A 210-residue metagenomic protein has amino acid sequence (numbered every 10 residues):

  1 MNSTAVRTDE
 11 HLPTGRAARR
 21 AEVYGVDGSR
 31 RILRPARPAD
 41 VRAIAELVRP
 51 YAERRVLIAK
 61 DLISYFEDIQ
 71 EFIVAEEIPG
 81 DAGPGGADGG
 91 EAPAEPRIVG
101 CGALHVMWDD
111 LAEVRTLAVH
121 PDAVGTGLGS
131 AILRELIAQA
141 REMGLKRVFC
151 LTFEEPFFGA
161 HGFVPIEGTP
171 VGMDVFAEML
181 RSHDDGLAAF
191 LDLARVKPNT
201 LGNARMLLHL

Functional and structural regions predicted by a protein language model:
R30-I44: A short beta-loop-alpha structural element at the N-terminal edge of CoA-dependent acyl/N-acetyltransferase catalytic
V48-A82: Active-site rim helix/loop that mediates acceptor-substrate recognition in acyltransferases
E71-G100: Conserved beta-hairpin
V74, E95-V106, L111-A118: Conserved beta-strand in the GNAT
L117-V124, F153: A short, internal acetyl-CoA/4′-phosphopantetheine-binding micro-motif in the GNAT/acyltransferase core
G125-A138, C150: Conserved acetyl-CoA-binding loop-helix of GNAT-fold acetyltransferases
E142, K146, T152-L180: Conserved active-site alpha-helix within GNAT-family acetyltransferase domains
V171-L210: C-terminal "cap" of GNAT-fold acetyltransferases
